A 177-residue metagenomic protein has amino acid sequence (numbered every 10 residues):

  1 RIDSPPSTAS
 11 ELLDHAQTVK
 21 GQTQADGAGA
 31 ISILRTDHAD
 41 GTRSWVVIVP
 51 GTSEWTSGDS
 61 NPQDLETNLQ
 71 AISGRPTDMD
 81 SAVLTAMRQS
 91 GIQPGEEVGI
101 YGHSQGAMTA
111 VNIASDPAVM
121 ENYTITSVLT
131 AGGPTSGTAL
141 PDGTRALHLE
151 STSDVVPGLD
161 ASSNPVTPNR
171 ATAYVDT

Functional and structural regions predicted by a protein language model:
R1-I2: Secretion/export-associated helical scaffolds and adjacent low-complexity Pro/Gly/Ser/Thr-rich regions
T8-E97: A conserved cap/lid and substrate-binding interface adjacent to the catalytic center of lipid-processing enzymes
P50-S81, I92-P94, N122-S127, G133-T177: Lipolytic serine-hydrolase domain surface
Y101-A110: Gly/Ala-rich beta-loop-alpha elbow adjacent to hydrolase catalytic centers
N112, G132: Short catalytic micro-motifs in class I SAM-dependent methyltransferases
S115-D116, L140: C-terminal soluble interaction/assembly domains
V119: Active-site signature of cysteine proteases
